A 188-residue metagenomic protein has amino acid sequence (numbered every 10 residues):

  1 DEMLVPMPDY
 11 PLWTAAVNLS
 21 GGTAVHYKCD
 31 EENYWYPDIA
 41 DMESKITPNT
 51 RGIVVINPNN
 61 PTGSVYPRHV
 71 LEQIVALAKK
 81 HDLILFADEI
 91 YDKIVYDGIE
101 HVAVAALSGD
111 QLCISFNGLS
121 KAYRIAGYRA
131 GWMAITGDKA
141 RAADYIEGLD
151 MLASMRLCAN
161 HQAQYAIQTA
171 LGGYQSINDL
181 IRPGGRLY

Functional and structural regions predicted by a protein language model:
D1-V17: Conserved PLP-anchoring active-site segment centered on the Schiff-base-forming lysine
P8, E89-Y91, G118-L119: Short strand-turn motif at the edge of the Rossmann-like AdoMet-binding core
N18-A24: A short helix-loop-beta submotif of the ANL/AMP-binding
S20, K80-H81, Q111: Helix C-cap/helix->beta junction micro-motif
V25, E31-I99: Active-site phosphate-binding strand-loop segment of PLP-dependent enzymes
A106-G185: Conserved core segment of the aminotransferase class I/II
